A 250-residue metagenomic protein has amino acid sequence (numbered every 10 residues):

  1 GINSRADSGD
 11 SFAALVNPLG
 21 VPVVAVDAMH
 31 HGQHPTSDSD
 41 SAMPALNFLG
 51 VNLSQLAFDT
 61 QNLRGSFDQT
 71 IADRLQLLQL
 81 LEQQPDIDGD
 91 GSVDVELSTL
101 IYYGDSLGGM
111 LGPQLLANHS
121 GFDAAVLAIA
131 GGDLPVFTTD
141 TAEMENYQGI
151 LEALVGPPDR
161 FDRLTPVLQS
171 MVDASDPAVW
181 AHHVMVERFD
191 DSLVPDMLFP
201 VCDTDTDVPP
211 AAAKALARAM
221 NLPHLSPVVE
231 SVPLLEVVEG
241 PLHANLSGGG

Functional and structural regions predicted by a protein language model:
G1-Q83: Cap/lid segment of the alpha/beta-hydrolase catalytic domain
G1-S4, S106, C202: Glycine-rich His-Gly loop
A6-F12, D27-A28, H34-D40, Q114-L115 (+3 more regions): Short, solvent-exposed loop/turn and secondary-structure capping segments
A14, A117, R218: Short, well-ordered alpha-helices that flank and scaffold nucleotide-derived cofactor binding pockets
L15, G20-D27, T99-I101, G121-V126 (+1 more regions): Beta-sheet entry/capping signal
G32-S37, I87-V95, L216: Short, glycine/acidic-rich hinge or "gate" loops at secondary-structure transitions that mediate conformational
F58, G65-Q69, A124, A128-G250: C-terminal subdomain of alpha/beta-hydrolase-fold enzymes, centered on the catalytic histidine and its supporting
L80-Q83, I87-D140: Primarily recognizes the serine-hydrolase "nucleophile elbow" in alpha/beta-hydrolase and SGNH/GDSL folds
